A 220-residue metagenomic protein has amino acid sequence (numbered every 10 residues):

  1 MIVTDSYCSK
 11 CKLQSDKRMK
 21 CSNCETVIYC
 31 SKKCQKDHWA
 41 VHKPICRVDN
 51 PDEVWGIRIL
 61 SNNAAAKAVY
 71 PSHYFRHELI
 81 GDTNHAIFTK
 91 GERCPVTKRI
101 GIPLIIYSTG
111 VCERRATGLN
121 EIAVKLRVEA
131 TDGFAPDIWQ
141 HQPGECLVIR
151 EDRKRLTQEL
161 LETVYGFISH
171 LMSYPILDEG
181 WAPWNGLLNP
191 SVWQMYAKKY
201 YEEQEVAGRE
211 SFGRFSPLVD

Functional and structural regions predicted by a protein language model:
M1-D220: Short alpha-helical interaction motifs and adjacent low-complexity tails used for partner binding in regulatory proteins
